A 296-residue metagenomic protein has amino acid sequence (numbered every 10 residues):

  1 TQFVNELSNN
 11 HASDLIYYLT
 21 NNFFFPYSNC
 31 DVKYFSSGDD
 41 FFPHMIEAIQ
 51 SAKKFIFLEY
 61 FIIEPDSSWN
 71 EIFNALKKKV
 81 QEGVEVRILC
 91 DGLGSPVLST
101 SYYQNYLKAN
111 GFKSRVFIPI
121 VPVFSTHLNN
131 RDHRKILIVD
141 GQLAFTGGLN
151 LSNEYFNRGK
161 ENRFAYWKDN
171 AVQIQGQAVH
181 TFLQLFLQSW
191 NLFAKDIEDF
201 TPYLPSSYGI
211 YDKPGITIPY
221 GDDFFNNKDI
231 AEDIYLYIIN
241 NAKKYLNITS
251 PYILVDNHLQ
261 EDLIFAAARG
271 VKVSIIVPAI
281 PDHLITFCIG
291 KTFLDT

Functional and structural regions predicted by a protein language model:
T1-D233, Y237, N241, F265 (+2 more regions): N-terminal localization/anchoring segments of enzymes in phospholipid and broader phosphate metabolism
L149, P251-Y252: Active-site metal-binding loops of divalent metal-dependent hydrolases
E154-G159, L259-Q260, T286: A short, polar/proline- and glycine-enriched secondary-structure boundary/capping micro-motif
D169, T249-S250: A short, conserved beta-strand element enriched in hydrophobic/aromatic residues
Y252-S274, P278-H283: Helical hairpin unit composed of two closely spaced alpha helices linked by a short loop
C288-T296: Acidic, Ser/Thr-rich peripheral helices and adjacent loops at domain boundaries
